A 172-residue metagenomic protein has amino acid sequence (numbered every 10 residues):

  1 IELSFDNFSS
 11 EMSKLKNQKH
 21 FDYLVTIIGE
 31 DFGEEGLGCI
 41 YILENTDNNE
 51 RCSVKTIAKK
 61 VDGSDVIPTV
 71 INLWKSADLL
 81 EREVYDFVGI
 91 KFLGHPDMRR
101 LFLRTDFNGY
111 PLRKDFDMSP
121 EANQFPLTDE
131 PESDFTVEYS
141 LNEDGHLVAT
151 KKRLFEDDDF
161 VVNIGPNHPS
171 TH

Functional and structural regions predicted by a protein language model:
E2-H172: Terminal low-complexity/charged segments
